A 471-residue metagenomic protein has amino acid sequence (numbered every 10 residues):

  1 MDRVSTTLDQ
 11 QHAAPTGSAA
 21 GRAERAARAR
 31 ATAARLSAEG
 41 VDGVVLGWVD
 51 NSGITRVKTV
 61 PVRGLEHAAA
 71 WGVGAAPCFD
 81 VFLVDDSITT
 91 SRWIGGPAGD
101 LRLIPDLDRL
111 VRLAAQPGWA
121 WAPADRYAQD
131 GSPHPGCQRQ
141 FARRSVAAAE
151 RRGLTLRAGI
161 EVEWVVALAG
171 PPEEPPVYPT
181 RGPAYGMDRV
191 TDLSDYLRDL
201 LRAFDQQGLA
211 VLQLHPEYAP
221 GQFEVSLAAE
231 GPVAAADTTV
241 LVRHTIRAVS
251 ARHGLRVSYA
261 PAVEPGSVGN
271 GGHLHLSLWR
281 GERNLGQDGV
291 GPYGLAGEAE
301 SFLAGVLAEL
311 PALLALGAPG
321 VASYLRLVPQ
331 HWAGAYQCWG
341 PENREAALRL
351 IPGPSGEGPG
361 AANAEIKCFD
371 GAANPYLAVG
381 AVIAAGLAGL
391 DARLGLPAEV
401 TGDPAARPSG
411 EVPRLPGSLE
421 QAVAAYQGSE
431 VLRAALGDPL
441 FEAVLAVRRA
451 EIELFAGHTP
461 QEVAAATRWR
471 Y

Functional and structural regions predicted by a protein language model:
D2-Q213, E411-Y471: ATP/Mg2+-dependent ligation/transfer catalytic cores
A19-R22, A26-R35, D42-G43, G47-E150 (+2 more regions): Active-site capping/gating regions of soluble enzymes
R56-V57, A169-G170, E224-S226, N270-G272 (+2 more regions): Short secondary-structure transition/capping segments
R157-L168, P175-V177, A184, Q207-L227 (+2 more regions): Core alpha/beta catalytic barrel or barrel-like domain that forms the active/cofactor pocket in diverse metabolic
Y178-V190, A228-A236, L285, V290-P292: Glycine-rich tight-turn/loop motif centered on a GG-T
L212-P232, T238-A248, L316, L454-Y471: Long hydrophobic alpha-helices with heptad-repeat/coiled-coil character
S226, G231-P232, Y324, E342 (+5 more regions): Intrinsic-disorder/low-complexity, polar/charged segments
